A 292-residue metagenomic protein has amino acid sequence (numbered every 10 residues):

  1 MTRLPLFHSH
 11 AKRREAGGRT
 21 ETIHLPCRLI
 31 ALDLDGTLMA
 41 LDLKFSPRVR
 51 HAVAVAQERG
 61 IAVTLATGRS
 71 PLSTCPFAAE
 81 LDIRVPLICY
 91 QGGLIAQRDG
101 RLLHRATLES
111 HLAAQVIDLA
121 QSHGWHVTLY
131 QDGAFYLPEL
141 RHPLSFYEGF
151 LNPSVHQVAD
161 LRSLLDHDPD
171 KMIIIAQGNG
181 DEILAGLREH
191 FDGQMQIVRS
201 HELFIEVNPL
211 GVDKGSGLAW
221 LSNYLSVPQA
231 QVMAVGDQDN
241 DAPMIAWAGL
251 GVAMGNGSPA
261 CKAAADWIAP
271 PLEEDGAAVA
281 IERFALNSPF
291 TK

Functional and structural regions predicted by a protein language model:
M1-L32, E58, V227: Non-catalytic pre-domain segments flanking phosphatase-related domains
E21-L29, S46, E206-K292: Mg2+-dependent phosphoryl-transfer enzymes with acidic/Ser/Thr/Gly-rich catalytic loops
D42-L144: Active-site phosphate-binding/coordination module
G60-T64, I83-V85, D170-M172, A230-V232 (+1 more regions): Short active-site oxyanion
L81-I83, Y90-Q91, R98, H190-G193 (+2 more regions): Short, structured coil segments at secondary-structure junctions
R84-Q91, R105-A106, I197, G251-G255 (+1 more regions): Short hydrophobic/aromatic-enriched beta-strand-loop microsegments
L119, H123-W247, N256: Conserved acidic, metal-coordinating active-site core of Asp-based, Mg2+-dependent phosphoryl-transfer enzymes
